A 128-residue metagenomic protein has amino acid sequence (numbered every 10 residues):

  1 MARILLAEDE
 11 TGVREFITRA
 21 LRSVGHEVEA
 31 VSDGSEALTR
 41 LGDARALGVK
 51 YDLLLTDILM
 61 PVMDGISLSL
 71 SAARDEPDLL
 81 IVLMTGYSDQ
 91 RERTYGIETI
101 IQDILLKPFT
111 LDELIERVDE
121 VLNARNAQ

Functional and structural regions predicted by a protein language model:
E8: Conserved acidic carboxylate
T11-E29, V121: Two-component/phosphorelay signaling modules centered on CheY-like receiver
T18, F109-E120, N126: C-terminal output helix
A30-L53, E92: Acidic, metal-coordinating helix/loop segments flanking the phosphotransfer/catalytic sites of two-component signaling
D33-E36, D64-L68: Acidic catalytic/metal-coordinating carboxylates
T56-D57: Active-site T/S-Asp motif of two-component receiver
M60: Receiver (REC) domain active-site loop signature in two-component systems and cognate sites in sensor histidine kinases
M84-T85: Hydrophobic/aromatic residues positioned on beta-strands within the core alpha/beta folds
